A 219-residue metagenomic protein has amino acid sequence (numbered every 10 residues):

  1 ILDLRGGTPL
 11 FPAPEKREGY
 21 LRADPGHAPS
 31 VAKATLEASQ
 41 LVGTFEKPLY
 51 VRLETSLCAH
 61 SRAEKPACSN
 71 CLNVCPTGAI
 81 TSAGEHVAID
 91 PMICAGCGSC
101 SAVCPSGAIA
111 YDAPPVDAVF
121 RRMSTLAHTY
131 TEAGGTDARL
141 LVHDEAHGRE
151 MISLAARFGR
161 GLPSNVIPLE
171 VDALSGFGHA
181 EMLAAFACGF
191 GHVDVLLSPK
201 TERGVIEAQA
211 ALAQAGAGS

Functional and structural regions predicted by a protein language model:
I1-V74, G78, D137-S153, L169 (+3 more regions): Ferredoxin-type iron-sulfur electron-transfer modules and their immediate structural context
P12-A13, V51-R52, K65-D90, A95 (+1 more regions): Iron-sulfur cluster-binding cysteine motifs and their immediate structural context in ferredoxin-like electron-transfer
A34, A38, S56, I93-A184 (+1 more regions): Flanking helices and flexible, charged tails adjoining ferredoxin-like Fe-S electron-transfer domains in multi-subunit
G43-F45, T81, A133, R160: A generic structural signal for short, solvent-exposed coil/turn residues that cap or connect secondary-structure
R62-P66, G84-A95, L169-G176, T201-G204: Alpha-helix capping and helix-loop boundary segments enriched in small/acidic/polar residues
T81, S124-H128, A208-Q209: Short amphipathic alpha-helical patches
G191: Short acidic/polar active-site loop segments enriched in Thr and Asp
